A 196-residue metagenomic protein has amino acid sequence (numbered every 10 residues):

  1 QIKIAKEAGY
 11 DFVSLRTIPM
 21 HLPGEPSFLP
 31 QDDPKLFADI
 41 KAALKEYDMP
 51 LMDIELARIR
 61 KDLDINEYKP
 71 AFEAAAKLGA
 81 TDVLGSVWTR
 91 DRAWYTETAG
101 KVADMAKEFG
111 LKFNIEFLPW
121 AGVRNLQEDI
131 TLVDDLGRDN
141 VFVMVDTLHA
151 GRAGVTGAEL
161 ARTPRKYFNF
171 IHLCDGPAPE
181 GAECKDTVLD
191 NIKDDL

Functional and structural regions predicted by a protein language model:
Q1, K101-L196: Acidic/histidine-rich catalytic cores of soluble enzymes
Q1-D82, G100, K107, R138 (+4 more regions): N-terminal pre-domain/capping segments
P19-L22, P26-F28, A57-D62, W88-R92 (+2 more regions): Short histidine/acidic/glycine/proline-rich micro-motifs that form metal- and phosphate-coordinating active-site loops
G24-E25, L63-D64, W94-Y95, N125-L126 (+1 more regions): Short Asp/Glu-rich motifs
D33, D64-I65, Y95, G122 (+1 more regions): A conditional alpha-helix N-cap/helix-loop micro-motif detector
A75-A93, F109-P119: Active-site groove signature of glycoside hydrolases
D91-K101: Active-site-adjacent beta->alpha loops and helix N-cap segments on the catalytic face of soluble alpha/beta enzymes
